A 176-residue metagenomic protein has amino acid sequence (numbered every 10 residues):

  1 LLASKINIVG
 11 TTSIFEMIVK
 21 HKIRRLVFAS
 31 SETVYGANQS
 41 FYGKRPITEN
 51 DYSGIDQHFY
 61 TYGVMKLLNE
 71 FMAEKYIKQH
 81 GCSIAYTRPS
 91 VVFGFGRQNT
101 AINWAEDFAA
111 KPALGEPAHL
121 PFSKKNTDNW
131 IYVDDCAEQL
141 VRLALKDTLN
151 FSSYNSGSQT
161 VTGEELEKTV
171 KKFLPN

Functional and structural regions predicted by a protein language model:
L1-I6: NAD(P)H-binding glycine-rich loop region in Rossmannoid oxidoreductase-like domains and their noncatalytic homologs
T12-F59: Conserved Rossmann-fold NAD(P)-dependent oxidoreductase catalytic core, especially the SDR/UDP-sugar
S30-S31, E70-G96: Conserved beta-loop-beta element that borders a ligand/cofactor-binding pocket
Q39, L67, H80, F93-E106 (+3 more regions): Glycine/proline-rich active-site loop of Rossmann-fold NAD(P)-dependent oxidoreductases
S53-Q57, I84-V92, D107-I131: A conserved pocket-lining segment of Rossmann-fold NAD(P)-dependent short-chain dehydrogenase/reductase
T61, M65: Active-site helix of classical SDR
E116, P121-K124, D128-N176: C-terminal substrate-binding subdomain of Rossmann-fold SDR/epimerase-dehydratase oxidoreductases
